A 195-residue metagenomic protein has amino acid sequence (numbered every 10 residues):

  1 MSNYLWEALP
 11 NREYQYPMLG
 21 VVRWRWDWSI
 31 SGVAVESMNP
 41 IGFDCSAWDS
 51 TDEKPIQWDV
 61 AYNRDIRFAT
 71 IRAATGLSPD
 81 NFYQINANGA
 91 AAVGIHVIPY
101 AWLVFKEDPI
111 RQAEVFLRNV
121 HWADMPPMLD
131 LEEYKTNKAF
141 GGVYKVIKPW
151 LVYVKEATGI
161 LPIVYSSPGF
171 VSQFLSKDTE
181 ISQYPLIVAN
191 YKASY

Functional and structural regions predicted by a protein language model:
S2-S29, N63, E114-Y195: Surface-exposed substrate-engagement region within the catalytic domains of secreted or surface-exposed extracellular
G32-I160: Substrate-binding cleft of extracellular glycoside hydrolase catalytic domains
